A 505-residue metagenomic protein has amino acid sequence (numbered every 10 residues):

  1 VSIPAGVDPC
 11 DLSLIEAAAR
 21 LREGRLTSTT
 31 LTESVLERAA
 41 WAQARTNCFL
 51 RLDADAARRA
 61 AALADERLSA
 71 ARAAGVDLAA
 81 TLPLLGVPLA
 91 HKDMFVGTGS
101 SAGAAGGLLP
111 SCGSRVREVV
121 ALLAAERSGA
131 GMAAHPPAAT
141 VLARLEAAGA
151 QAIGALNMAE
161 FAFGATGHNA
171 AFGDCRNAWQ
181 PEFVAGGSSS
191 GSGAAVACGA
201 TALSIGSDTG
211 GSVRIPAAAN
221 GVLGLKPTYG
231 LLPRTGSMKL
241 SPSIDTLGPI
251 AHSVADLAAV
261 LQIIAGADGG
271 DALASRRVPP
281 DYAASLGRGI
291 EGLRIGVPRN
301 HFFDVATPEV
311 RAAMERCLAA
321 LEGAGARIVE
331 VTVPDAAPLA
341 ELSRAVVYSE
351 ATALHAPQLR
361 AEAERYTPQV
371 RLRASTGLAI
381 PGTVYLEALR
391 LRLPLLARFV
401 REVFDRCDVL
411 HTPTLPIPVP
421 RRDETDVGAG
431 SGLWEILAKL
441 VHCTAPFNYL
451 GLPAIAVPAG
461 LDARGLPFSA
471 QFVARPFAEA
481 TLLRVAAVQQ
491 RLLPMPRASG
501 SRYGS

Functional and structural regions predicted by a protein language model:
V1-R59, E66, G323, V384 (+1 more regions): An N-terminal boundary/leader segment
A5, A80-G129, A284-R299, V346-V400 (+3 more regions): Short helix-loop capping/hinge segments that flank enzyme active sites or metal/cofactor-binding pockets
I15-R22, E66, R72, E291 (+3 more regions): Serine-dependent amide/ester hydrolase catalytic core
E16-E23, A90, L109, G129-A133 (+3 more regions): Short, well-ordered beta-strand elements within core beta-sheets of diverse protein domains
S28-E33, A62, D281-A284, P308-T332 (+3 more regions): Acyltransferase
V35, A57, K92, L145 (+5 more regions): Conserved hydrophobic/aromatic pocket- or pore-lining residues that grip, position, or stack substrates in active sites
W41, A147, Q151, A197-D304 (+4 more regions): Structural helix-boundary/capping segments
P83-L247, N300, T412-L433: Short glycine/serine-rich loop/turn segments
